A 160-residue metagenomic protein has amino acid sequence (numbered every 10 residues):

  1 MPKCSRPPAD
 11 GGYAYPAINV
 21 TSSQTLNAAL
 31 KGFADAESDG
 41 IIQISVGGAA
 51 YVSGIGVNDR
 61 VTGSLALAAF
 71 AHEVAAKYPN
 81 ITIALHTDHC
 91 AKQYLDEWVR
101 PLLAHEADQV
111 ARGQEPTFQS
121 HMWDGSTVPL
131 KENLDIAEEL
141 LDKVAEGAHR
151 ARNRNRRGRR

Functional and structural regions predicted by a protein language model:
M1-P16: N-terminal amphipathic alpha-helix/helix-capping segment at the start of soluble metabolic enzymes
S5-A9, H72, A148-N155: Acidic, proline/serine/threonine- and glycine-rich low-complexity intrinsically disordered segments
Y15-I18, Q43, F118-H121: Divalent metal-dependent hydrolysis catalytic cores, especially in the metallo-beta-lactamase
N19, A29, D88, A151: Conserved, mostly hydrophobic/aromatic
V20-G54: N-terminal low-complexity or amphipathic/hydrophobic leaders
D35-A36, A76-N80, A145-A148: Short helix-capping segments at alpha-helix termini
V46-A137: Active-site beta->alpha loop and helix N-cap motifs at the rims of alpha/beta catalytic domains
S126-R160: Conserved anion-binding
